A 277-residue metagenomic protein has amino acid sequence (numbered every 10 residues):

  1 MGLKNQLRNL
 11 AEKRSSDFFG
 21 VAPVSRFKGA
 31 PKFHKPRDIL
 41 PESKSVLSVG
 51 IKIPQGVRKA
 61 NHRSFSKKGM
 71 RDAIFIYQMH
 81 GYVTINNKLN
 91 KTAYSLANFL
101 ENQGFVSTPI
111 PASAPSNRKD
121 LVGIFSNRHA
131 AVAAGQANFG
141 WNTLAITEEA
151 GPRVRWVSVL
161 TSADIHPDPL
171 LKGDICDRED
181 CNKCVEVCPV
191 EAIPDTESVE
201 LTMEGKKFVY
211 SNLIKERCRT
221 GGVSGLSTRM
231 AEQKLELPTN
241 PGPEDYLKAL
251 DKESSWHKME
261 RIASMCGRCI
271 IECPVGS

Functional and structural regions predicted by a protein language model:
M1-G81: Non-catalytic, usually N-terminal nucleic-acid engagement modules in DNA/RNA processing proteins
A30, Q78-S277: Catalytic cores of enzyme domains
